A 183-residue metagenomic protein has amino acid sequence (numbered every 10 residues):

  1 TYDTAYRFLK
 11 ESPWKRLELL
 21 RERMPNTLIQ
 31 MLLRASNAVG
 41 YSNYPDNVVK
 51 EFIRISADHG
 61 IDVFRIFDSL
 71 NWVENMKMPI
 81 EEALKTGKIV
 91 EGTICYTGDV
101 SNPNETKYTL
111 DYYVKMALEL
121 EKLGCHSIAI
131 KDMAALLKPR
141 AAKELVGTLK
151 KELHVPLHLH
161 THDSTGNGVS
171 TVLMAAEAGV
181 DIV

Functional and structural regions predicted by a protein language model:
T1-L17, A35-Y41, F64-M76, G98-N104 (+2 more regions): Glycine-rich, proline-tolerant flexible connector loops at the mouths of alpha/beta enzymes
R7-L32, P79-T97, P139-L159: Alpha-helix-loop-beta-strand connector modules within alpha/beta enzyme cores
L32-V49, F67-L70, C95-V114, H158-N167: Active-site mouth loops of central-metabolism enzymes
N43-T86: Hydrophobic alpha-helical hairpins/lids featuring a short glycine-rich hinge
G60-D62, T86-K88, G124-H126, L153-V155 (+1 more regions): Glycine-enriched alpha-helix->loop->beta-strand junction motifs that scaffold or abut catalytic
K77-A117, L123: Conserved anion-binding
D111-M116, T165-D181: Catalytic cores of alpha/beta
